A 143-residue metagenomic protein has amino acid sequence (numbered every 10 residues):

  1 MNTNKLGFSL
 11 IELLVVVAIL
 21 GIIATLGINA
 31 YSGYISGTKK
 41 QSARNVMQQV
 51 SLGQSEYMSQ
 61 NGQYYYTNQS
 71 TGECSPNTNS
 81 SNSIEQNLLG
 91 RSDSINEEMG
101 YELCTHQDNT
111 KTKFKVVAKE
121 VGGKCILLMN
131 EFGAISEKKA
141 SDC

Functional and structural regions predicted by a protein language model:
M1-Y31: N-terminal single-pass transmembrane signal-anchor helix
N4, Y31, T38, S55 (+2 more regions): Surface-exposed loop/turn and secondary-structure junction residues enriched for glycine/proline
S9-L13, I19, S51, N87-L88 (+1 more regions): Acidic/proline-rich low-complexity IDRs
G21, I28-M47: Aliphatic-rich helix starts adjacent to a transmembrane/signal segment
Y34, V46-G62: N-terminal alpha-helical signal peptides/signal-anchor transmembrane segments
S59-C143: Periplasmic/extracellular, small/polar-rich flexible segments of pilin-like filament-forming proteins
